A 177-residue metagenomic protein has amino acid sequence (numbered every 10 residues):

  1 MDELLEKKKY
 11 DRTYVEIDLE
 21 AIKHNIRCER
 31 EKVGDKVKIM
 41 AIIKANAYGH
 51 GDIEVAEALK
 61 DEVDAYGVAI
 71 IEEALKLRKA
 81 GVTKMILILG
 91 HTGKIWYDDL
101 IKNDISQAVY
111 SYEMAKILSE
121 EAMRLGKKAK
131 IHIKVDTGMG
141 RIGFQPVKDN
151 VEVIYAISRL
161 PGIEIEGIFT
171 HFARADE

Functional and structural regions predicted by a protein language model:
M1: Flexible C-terminal active-site loop/helix
L4, K9, T13-E16, K23-H24 (+1 more regions): Active-site-proximal beta-alpha core segment in soluble small-molecule metabolic enzymes
K32: Conserved PLP-enzyme active-site core in the AAT-like
